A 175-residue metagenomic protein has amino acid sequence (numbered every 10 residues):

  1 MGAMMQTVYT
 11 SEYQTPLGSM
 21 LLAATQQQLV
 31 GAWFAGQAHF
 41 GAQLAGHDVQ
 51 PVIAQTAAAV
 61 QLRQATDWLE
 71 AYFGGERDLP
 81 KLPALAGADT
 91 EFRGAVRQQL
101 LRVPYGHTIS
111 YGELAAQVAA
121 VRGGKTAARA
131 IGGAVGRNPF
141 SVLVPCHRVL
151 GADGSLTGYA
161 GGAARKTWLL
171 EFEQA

Functional and structural regions predicted by a protein language model:
M1-R122, E173-A175: Basic nucleic-acid-binding alpha-helical/helix-turn surface characteristic of O6-alkylguanine DNA
L79-L85, I131, L156-Y159: Short clusters of hydrophobic/aromatic residues that line enzyme substrate/ligand-binding pockets
A119-G133: Short, positively charged loop/turn segments that connect secondary-structure elements
V135-G136, L143: Major-groove DNA-recognition helix of helix-turn-helix-type DNA-binding domains
C146: Short cysteine clusters
A152-A175: …primarily DNA-binding HTH/wHTH and HhH modules…
